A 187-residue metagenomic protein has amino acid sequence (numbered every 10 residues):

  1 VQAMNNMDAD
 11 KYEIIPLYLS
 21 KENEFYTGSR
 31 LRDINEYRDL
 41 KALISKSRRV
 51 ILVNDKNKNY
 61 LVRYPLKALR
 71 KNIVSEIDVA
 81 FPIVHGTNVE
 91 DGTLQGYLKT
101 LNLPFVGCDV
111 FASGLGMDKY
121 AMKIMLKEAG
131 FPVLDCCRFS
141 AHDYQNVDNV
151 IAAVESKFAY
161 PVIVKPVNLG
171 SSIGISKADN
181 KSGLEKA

Functional and structural regions predicted by a protein language model:
V1-F111, L115-A121, E128, S140-A152: ATP-binding N-terminal substructure of ATP-dependent carboxylate-amine bond-forming enzymes
S75, F131, F158: Structured loop/turn residues at beta-strand edges in well-structured enzyme cores
A112, K186-A187: An N-terminal domain-start capping segment
M125-V133: Basic phosphate/pyrophosphate-binding loop/patch that engages nucleotide-derived ligands
V133-R138, V162-K186: Glycine-rich phosphate-binding loop of ATP-grasp-fold ATP-dependent ligases
D148-A153, K177, K181: Charged helix-capping and loop-helix junction motifs
I151-V162: Acidic/histidine-enriched active-site and ligand-binding environments that engage anionic O-linkages
